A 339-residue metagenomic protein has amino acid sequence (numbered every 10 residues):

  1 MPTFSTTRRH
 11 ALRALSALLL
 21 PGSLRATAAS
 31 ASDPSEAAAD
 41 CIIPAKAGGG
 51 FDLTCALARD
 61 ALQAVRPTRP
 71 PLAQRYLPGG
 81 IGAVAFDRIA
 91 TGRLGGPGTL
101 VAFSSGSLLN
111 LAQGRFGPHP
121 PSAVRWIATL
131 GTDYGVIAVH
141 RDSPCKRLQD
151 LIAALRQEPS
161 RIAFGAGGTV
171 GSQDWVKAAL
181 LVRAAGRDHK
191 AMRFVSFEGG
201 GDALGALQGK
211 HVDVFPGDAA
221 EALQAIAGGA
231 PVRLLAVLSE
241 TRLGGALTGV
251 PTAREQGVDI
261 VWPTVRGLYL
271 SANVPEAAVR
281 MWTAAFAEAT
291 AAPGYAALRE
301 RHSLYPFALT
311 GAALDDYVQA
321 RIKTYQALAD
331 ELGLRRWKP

Functional and structural regions predicted by a protein language model:
P2-L19: N-terminal secretory signal peptides and thylakoid transit peptides that target proteins across membranes
G22-T27: C-terminal segment of classical bacterial N-terminal signal peptides
A29-P121, V170, R187-D213, A308 (+1 more regions): N-terminal (or domain-start) structured segment
P78, R161, A166-V250: Ligand-binding pocket segment of bilobal, Venus flytrap-like solute-binding proteins
T91-G98, L111-D202, R266-L298: Hinge/capping helix and adjacent helix->loop/strand transition within the periplasmic-binding protein
E221-T290, W337: C-terminal lobe and pocket-closing loops of periplasmic/extracytoplasmic Venus-flytrap solute-binding proteins
A277-P339: An extracytoplasmic/periplasmic, membrane-proximal ligand-sensing/linker region
